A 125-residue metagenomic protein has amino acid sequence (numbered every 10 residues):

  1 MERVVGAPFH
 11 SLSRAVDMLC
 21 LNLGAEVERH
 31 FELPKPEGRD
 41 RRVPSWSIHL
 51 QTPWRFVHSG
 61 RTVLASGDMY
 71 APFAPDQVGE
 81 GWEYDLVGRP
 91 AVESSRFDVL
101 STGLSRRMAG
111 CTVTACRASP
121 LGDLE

Functional and structural regions predicted by a protein language model:
M1-E125: Surface-exposed, interaction-prone regions used to assemble/regulate multi-protein complexes
